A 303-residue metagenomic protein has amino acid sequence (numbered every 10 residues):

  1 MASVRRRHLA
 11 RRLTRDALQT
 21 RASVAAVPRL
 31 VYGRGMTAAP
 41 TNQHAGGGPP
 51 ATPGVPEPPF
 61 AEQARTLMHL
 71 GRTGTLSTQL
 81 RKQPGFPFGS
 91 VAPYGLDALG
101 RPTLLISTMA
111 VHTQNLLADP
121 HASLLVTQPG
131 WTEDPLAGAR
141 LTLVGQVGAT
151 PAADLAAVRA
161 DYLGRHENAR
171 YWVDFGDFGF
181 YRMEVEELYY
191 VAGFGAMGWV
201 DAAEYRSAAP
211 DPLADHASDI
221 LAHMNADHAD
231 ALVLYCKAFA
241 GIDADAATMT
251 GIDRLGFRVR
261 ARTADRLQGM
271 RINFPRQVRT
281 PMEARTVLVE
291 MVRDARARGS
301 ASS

Functional and structural regions predicted by a protein language model:
V4, R21-V24, S303: Compositionally biased regions
H8-R11, V31: Short linear/disordered segments characteristic of secreted peptide precursors and small low-complexity proteins
A17, S23-A26, V31-Y32: Short, positively charged and aromatic/hydrophobic N-terminal segments
P28-S303: Binding-site signature for planar aromatic cofactors or substrates
